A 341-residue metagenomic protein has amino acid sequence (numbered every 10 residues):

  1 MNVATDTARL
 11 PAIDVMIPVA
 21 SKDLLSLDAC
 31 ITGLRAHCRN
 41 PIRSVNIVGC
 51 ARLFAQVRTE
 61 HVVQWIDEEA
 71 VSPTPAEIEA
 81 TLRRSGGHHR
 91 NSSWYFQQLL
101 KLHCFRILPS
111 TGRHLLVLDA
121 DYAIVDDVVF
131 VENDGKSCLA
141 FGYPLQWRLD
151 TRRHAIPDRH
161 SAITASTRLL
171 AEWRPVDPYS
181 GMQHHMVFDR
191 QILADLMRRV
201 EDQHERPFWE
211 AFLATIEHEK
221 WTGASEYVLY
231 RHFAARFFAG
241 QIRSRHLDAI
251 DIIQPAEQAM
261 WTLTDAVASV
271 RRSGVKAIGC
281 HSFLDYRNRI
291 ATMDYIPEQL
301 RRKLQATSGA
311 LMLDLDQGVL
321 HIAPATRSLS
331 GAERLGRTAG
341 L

Functional and structural regions predicted by a protein language model:
M1-A80, Q299-A306, A310, Q317-S328: N-terminal anchoring/stem segment of glycosyltransferases
D14, P18, L27-C30, G112 (+2 more regions): Nucleotide-sugar donor-binding/catalytic module of glycosyltransferases that assemble extracellular/cell-envelope
A20-L24, A51-F54, A70-S72, A120-I124 (+5 more regions): Short, solvent-exposed loop/turn segments at secondary-structure junctions
N46-I47, R113-D119, A123-V125, I242-H246 (+1 more regions): A structural signal for short, well-ordered beta-strand segments and their strand-loop junctions that often border
Q56-S110: Active-site-proximal specificity loops/subdomain of glycosyltransferases
L100-Y143: GT-A fold catalytic core of metal-dependent nucleotide-sugar glycosyltransferases, centered on the diacidic
V128-I216: Conserved catalytic core of nucleotide-sugar-dependent glycosyltransferases
R206-L341: A glycosyltransferase accessory/donor-loop signature
